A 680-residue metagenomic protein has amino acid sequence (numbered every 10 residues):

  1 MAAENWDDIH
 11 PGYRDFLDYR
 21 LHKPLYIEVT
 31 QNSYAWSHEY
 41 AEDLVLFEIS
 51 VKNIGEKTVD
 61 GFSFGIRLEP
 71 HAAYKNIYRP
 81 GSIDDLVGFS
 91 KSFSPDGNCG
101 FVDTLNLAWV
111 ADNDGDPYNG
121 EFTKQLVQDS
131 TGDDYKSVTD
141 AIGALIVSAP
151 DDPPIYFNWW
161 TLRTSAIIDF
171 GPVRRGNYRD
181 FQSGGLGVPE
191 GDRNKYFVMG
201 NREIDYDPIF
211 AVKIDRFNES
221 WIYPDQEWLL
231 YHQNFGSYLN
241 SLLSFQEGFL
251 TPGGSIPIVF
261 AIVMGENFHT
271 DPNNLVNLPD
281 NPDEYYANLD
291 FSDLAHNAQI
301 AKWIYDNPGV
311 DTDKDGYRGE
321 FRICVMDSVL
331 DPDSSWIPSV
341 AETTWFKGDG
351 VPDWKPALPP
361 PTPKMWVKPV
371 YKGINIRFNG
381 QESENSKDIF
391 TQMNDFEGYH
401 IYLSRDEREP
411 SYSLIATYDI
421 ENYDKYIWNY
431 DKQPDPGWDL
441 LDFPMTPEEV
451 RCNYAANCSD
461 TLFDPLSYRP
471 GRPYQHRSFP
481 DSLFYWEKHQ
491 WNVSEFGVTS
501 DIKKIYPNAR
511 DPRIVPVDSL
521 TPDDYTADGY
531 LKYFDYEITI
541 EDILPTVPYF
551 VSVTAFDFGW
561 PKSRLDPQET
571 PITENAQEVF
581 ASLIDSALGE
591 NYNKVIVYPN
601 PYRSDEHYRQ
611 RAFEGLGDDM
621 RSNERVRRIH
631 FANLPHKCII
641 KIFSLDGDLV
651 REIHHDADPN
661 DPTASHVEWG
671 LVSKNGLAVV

Functional and structural regions predicted by a protein language model:
M1-V679: Extracellular/surface-associated beta-sandwich interaction domains
